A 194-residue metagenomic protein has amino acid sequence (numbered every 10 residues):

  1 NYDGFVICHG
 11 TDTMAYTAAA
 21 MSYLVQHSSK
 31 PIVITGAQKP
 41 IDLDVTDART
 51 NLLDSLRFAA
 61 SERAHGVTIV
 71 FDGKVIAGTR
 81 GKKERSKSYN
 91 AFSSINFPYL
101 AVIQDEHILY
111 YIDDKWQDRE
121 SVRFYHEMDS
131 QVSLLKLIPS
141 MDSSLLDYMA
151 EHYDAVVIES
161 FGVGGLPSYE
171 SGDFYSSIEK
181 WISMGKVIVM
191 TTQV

Functional and structural regions predicted by a protein language model:
N1: ATP/NTP phosphate-donor binding region
I7-H9, V33-G36, T68-D72, K136 (+2 more regions): Short beta-strand segments
I7-K30, S168-S177: Short Gly/Thr/Asp-enriched flexible loops that form oxyanion-binding sites at enzyme active sites
A18-D47, L56-E62, W181-T192: Short, acidic/small-residue loops that bind anionic groups at enzyme active sites
L24-S28, V33, A59-R63, T68-I69 (+4 more regions): Solvent-exposed alpha-helices and their adjacent loops that cap or buttress functional pockets in soluble metabolic
I34-Q104: Internal gly/pro-rich beta-alpha loop/helix module that stabilizes soluble enzyme cofactors or their anionic handles
A77-V163, S168-Y169: Accessory alpha-helical/coil subdomains and C-terminal extensions that flank or cap enzyme catalytic cores
V163-V194: C-terminal non-catalytic interaction/assembly regions of soluble proteins
